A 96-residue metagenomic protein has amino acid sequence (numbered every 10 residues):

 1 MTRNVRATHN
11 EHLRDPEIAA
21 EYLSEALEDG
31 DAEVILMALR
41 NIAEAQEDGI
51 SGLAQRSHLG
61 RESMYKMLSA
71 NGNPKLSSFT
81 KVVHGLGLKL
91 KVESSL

Functional and structural regions predicted by a protein language model:
M1-A45: N-terminal flexible/basic segments that precede or flank functional cores
L39, I50, F79: Generic structural marker for isolated residues within well-ordered, non-membrane alpha-helices of soluble domains
A45-K66: Short alpha-helical DNA-recognition segment
E47-G49, P74-S77: Residue-level signal for the short linker/turn that defines the boundary of a DNA-recognition helix
S69-A70: Residue-level detection of the helix-turn-helix DNA-binding "recognition helix"
L76-E93: DNA major-groove recognition helix of helix-turn-helix/homeodomain DNA-binding modules
L96: Active-site hotspot residues in diverse enzymes, especially metal/ion-binding acidic/histidine motifs
